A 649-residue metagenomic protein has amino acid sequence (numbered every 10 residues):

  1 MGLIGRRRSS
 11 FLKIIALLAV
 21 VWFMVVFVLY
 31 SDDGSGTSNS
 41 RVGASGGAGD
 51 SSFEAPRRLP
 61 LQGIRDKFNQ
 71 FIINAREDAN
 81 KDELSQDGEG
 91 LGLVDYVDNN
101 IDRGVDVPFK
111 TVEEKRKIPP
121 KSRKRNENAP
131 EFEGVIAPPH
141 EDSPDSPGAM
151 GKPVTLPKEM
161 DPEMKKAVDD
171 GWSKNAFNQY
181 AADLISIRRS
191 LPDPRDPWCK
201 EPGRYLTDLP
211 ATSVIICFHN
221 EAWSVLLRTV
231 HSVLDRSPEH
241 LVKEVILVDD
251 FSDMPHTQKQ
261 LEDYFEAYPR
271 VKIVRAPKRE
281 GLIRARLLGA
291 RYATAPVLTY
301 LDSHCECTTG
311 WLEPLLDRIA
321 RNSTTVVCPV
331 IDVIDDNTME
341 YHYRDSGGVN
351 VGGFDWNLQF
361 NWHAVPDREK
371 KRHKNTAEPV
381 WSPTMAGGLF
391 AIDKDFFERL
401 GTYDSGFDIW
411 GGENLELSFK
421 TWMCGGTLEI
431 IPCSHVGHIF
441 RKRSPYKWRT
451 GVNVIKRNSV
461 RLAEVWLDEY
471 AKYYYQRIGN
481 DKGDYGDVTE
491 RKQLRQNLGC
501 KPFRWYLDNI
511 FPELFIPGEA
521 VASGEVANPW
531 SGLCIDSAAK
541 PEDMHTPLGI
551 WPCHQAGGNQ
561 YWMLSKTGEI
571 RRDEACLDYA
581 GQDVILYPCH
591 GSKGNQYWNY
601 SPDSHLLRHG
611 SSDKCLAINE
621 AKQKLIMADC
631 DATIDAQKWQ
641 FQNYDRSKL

Functional and structural regions predicted by a protein language model:
G2-I72: N-terminal signal-anchor transmembrane helix specifying type II single-pass membrane topology of secretory-pathway
I14, G43, Q70-E77, L84-V94 (+1 more regions): N-proximal low-complexity "stem/linker" segments adjacent to membrane-targeting elements
L234-R275: Acidic donor-binding segment of Leloir-type glycosyltransferases
L234-S237, L287-V297: Active-site nucleotide-sugar/metal-binding loop of Leloir-type enzymes
I283, N357-A391, R399: A recurrent flexible, glycine/aromatic-enriched loop bordering the glycosyltransferase active site that acts as
E306, G310-H363, T427: Conserved donor NDP-sugar-binding/catalytic core segment of glycosyltransferases
P314-L315, P383-T384, G388-A391, D395-G401 (+1 more regions): A short, conserved alpha-helix in the catalytic core of glycosyltransferases
E513-L649: Lectin-like carbohydrate-binding module/patch detector with strong preference for beta-trefoil
